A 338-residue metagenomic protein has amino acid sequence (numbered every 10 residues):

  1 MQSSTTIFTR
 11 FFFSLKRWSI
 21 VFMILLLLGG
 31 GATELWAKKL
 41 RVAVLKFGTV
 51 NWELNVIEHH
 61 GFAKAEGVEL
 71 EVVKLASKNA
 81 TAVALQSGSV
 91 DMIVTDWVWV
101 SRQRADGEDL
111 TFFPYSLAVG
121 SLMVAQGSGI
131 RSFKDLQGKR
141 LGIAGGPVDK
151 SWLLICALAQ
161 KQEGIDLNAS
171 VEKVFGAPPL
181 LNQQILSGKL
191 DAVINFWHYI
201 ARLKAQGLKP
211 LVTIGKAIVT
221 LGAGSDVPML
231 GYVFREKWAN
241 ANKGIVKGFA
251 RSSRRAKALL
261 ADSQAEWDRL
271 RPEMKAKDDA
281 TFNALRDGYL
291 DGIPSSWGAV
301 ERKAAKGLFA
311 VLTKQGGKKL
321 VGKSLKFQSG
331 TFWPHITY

Functional and structural regions predicted by a protein language model:
S3-I20: Bacterial N-terminal signal peptides that target proteins for export
W18-G30: Bacterial N-terminal signal peptides
G31-A37: Sec/Tat signal peptide C-region and signal peptidase I cleavage site
K38-F175, Q184-S187, D191-W197, L211: Short, glycine-/small- and polar/acidic-enriched structural segments that line small-molecule recognition paths
A65, G215-S225, D291-E301: Short, solvent-exposed loop/beta-turn-alpha elements that line the ligand-binding surface or hinge of extracytoplasmic
W97-V98, V174, P179-P272: Pocket-lining segment of extracytoplasmic ligand-binding domains
A239-G316: Secondary-structure end/capping motifs
K306-Y338: Conserved C-terminal helix/tail region of periplasmic/extracytoplasmic solute-binding proteins
